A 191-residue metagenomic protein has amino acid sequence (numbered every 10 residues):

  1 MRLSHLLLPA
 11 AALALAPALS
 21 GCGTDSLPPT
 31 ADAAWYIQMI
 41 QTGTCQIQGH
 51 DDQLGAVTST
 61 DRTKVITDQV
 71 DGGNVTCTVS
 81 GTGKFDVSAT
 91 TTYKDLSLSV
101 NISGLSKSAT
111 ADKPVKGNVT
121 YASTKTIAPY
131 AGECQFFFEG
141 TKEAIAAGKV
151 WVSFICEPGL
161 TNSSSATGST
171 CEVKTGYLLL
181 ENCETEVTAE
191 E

Functional and structural regions predicted by a protein language model:
M1, G55-S59, N74-T76, V87 (+3 more regions): Generic low-polarity alpha-helical segments
M1-P9: Bacterial N-terminal signal peptides that target proteins for export
P9-A12, A16: Domain-scale selection of a single, long terminal region that carries the protein's primary operational module
P17-G21: C-terminal motif of bacterial Sec signal peptides marking the signal peptidase cleavage site
G23-A131: An ectodomain-focused feature that recognizes extracytoplasmic/extracellular
I37, D51-T58, D68-Q69, G83-T91 (+4 more regions): Extracellular/mature segments of secreted proteins
S103-T185: Acidic, glycine-rich flexible loop segments
